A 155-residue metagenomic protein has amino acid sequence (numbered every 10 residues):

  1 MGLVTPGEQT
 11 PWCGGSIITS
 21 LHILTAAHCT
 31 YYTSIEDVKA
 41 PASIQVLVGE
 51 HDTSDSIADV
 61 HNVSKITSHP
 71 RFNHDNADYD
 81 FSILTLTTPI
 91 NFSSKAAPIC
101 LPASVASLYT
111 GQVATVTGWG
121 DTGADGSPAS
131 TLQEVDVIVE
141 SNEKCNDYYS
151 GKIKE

Functional and structural regions predicted by a protein language model:
G2-P6, I23-A26, T30-H74, V135-D136 (+1 more regions): Conserved H-D interstitial segment of serine endopeptidase catalytic domains
L3-S20, N76-A77: A conserved glycine-rich beta-strand in the N-terminal activation segment of trypsin-fold
G7-Q9, S54-D55, N73-N76, S107-L108 (+1 more regions): Short glycine/serine/proline-enriched coil/turn segments at secondary-structure junctions
T19-H22, A26-A27, T87, V113: Conserved SET/PR-domain catalytic core that frames the SAM/AdoMet-binding pocket
P41, A77-Y79, S94: Short, solvent-exposed loop/turn segments at the edges of secondary structure
E50, H61, F81, L86-T87 (+1 more regions): Chymotrypsin/trypsin-fold serine protease catalytic domain
